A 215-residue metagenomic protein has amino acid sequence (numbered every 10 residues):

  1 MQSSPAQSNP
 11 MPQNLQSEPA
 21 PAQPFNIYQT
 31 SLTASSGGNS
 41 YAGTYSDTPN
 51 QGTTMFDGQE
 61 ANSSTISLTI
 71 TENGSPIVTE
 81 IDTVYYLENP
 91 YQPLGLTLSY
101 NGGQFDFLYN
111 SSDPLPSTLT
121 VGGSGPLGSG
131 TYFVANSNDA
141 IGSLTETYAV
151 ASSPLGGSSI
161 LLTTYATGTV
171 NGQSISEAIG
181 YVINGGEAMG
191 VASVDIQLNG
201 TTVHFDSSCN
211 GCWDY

Functional and structural regions predicted by a protein language model:
Q2-P76, N136-Y215: Acidic, serine/threonine-rich low-complexity disordered tracts
P76-A135: Predominantly extracellular/secreted and cell-surface proteins with exposed, flexible low-complexity segments
